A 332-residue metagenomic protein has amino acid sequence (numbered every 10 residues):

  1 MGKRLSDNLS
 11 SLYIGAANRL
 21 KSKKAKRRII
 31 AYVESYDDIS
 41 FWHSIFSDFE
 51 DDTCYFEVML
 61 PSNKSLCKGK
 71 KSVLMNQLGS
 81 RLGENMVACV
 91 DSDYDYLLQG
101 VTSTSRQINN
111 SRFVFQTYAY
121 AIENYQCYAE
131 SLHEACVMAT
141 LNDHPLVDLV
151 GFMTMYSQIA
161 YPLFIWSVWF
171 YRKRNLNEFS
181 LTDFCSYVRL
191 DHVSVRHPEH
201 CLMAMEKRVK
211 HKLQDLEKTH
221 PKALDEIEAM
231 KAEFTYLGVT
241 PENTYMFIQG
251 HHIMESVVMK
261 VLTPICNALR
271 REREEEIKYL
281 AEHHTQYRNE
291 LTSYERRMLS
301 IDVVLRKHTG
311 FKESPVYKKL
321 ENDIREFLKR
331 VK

Functional and structural regions predicted by a protein language model:
M1-K332: Acidic, divalent-metal-binding catalytic cores of TOPRIM and closely related two-metal-ion phosphodiester/pyrophosphate
